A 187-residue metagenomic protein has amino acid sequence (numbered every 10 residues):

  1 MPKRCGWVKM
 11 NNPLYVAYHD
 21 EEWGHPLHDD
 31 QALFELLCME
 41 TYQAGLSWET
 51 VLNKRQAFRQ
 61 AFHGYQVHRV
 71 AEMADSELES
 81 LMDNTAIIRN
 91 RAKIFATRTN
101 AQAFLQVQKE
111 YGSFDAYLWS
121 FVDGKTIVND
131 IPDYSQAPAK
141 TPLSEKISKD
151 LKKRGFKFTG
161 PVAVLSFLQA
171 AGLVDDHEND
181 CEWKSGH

Functional and structural regions predicted by a protein language model:
M1-H187: HhH-family (HhH-GPD) DNA N-glycosylase catalytic core used in base-excision repair
